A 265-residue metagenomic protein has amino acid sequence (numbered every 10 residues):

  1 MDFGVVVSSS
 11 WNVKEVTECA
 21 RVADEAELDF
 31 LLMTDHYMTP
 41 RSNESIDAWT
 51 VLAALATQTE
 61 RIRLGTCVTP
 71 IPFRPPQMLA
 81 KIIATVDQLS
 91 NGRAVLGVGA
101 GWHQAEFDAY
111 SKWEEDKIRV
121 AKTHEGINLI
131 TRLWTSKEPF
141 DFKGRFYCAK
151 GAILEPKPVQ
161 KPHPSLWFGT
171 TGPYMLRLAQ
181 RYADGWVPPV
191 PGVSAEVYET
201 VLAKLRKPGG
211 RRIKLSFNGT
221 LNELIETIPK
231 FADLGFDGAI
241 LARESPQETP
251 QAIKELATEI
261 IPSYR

Functional and structural regions predicted by a protein language model:
M1-R265: Active-site-adjacent structural elements that line small-molecule/cofactor binding pockets in enzymes
